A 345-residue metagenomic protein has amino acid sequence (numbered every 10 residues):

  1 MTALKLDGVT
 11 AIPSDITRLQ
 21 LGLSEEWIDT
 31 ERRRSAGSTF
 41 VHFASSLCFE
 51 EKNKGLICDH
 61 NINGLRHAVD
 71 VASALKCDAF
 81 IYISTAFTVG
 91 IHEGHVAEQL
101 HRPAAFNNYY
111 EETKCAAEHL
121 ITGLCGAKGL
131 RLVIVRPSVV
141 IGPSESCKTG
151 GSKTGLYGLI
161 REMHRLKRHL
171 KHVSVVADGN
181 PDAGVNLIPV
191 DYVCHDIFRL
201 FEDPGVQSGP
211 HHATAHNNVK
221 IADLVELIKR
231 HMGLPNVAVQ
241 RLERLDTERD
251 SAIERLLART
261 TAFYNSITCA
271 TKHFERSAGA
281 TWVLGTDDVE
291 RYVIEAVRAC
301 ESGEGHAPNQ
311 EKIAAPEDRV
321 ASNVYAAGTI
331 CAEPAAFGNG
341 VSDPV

Functional and structural regions predicted by a protein language model:
M1-V9: Glycine-rich phosphate-binding loop and adjoining beta1-alpha1-beta2 segment of Rossmann-like nucleotide-binding folds
K5, P13-N63, L75: NAD(P)H-binding glycine-rich loop region in Rossmannoid oxidoreductase-like domains and their noncatalytic homologs
T39-A44, E51-G55, D59, N63-Y109 (+1 more regions): Conserved Rossmann-fold NAD(P)-dependent oxidoreductase catalytic core, especially the SDR/UDP-sugar
N53, S146, L156-Y192, D196-L200: A conserved pocket-lining segment of Rossmann-fold NAD(P)-dependent short-chain dehydrogenase/reductase
N107-S138: Active-site Tyr-X1-5-Lys
P143-L156, L200-H211: Glycine/proline-rich active-site loop of Rossmann-fold NAD(P)-dependent oxidoreductases
V190, A222-D223, E248-W282: Conserved C-terminal active-site "lid" loop/helix of NAD(P)H-dependent oxidoreductases that clamps the redox cofactor
D196-R259, V293-N339, D343-V345: Mid/C-terminal beta-alpha module of Rossmann-like enzyme folds, strongest in SDR-family dehydrogenases/epimerases
